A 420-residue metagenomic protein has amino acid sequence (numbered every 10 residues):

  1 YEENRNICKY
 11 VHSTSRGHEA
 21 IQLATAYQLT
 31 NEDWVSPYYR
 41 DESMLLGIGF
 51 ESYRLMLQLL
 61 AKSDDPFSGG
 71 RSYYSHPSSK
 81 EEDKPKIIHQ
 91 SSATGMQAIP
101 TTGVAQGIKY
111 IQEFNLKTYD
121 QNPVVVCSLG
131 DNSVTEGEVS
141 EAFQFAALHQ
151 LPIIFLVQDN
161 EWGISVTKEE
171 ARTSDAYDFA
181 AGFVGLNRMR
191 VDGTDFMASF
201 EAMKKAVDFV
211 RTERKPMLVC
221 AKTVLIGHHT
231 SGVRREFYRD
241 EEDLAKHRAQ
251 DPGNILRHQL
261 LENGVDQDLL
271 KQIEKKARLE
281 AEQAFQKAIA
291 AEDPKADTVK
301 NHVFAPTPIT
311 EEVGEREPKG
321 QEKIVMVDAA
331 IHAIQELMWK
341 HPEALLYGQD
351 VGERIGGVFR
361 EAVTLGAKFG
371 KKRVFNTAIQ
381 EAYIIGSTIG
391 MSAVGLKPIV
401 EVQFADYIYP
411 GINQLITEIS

Functional and structural regions predicted by a protein language model:
E3-H149, T167-G185, V394: Cofactor-binding active-site loop characterized by glycine-rich and histidine/acidic residues
A20, P85-D159, V191-F209, G352-S420: Thiamine diphosphate
K62, Y73, E170-A176, T223-L225 (+3 more regions): Short glycine-enriched loops at secondary-structure junctions
K109-Q112, T118-Q121, R172-K205, H247-K275: Conserved thiamine diphosphate
L148-I154, K168-F179, F183, N187-R188 (+5 more regions): N-terminal alpha/beta PP-like core and its mobile active-site loop of ThDP/TPP-dependent enzymes
D159-V166, L186-D192, K205, V233-A245 (+2 more regions): Short beta-alpha connecting loops at secondary-structure transitions that line or flank enzyme active sites
F209-R316: Glycine/aspartate-rich loop-and-adjacent alpha/beta segment that forms the canonical ThDP
F304-S387, S392-V394: Non-catalytic terminal/interface segments that mediate subunit docking, oligomerization, and allosteric communication
